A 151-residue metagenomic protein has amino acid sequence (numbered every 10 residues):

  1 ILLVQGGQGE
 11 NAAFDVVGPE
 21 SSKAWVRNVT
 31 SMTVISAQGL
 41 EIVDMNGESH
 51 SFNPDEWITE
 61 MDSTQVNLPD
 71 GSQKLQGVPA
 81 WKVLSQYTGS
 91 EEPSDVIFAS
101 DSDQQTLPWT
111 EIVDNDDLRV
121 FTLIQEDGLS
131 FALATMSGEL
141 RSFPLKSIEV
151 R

Functional and structural regions predicted by a protein language model:
I1-R151: N-terminal intrinsically disordered, low-complexity segments enriched in P/E/S/T
